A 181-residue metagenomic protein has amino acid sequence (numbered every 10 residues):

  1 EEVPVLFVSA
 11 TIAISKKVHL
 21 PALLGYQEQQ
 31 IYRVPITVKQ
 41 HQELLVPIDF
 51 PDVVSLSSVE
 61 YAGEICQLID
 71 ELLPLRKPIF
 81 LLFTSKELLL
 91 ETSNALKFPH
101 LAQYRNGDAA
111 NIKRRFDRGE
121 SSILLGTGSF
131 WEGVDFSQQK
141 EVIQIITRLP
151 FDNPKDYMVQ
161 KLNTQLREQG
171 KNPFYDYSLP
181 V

Functional and structural regions predicted by a protein language model:
E2-L6, P78, E120-I123: Loop/turn-to-beta-strand initiation segments
E2-L72: Interdomain hinge/linker at the junction between the two RecA-like core domains of SF2 helicases
V5-F7, L81, I146: Structural beta-sheet core signal
A10-S15, T84, G128-S129: Conserved H-loop
S15-H19, L88-T92, E132: Phosphate- and divalent-cation-binding pockets in alpha/beta enzyme and binding domains that engage nucleotide-derived
H19-Q27, A95-H100, Q139-I143, M158-N163: Short secondary-structure boundary/capping segments
D49-V59, Y104-V181: Conserved RecA-like P-loop NTPase helicase motor core
I79-G107: Conserved helicase motor "Helicase C" RecA-like lobe of SF1/SF2 P-loop NTPases
